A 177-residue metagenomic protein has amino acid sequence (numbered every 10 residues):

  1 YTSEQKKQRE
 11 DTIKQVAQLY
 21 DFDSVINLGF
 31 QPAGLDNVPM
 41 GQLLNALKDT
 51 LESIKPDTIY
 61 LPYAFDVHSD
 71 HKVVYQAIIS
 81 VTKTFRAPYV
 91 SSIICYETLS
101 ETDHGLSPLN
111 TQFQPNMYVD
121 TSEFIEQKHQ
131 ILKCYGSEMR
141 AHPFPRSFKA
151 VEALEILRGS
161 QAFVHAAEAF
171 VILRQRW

Functional and structural regions predicted by a protein language model:
Y1-R9: A charged helix-plus-loop insertion that forms the helical arch/lid used to bind and gate nucleic-acid substrates
E4, Q18, D23-S24, A33-W177: Metal-dependent de-N-acetylase/amidase catalytic core
I13-V16: Conserved SAM-binding loop
G29-Q31: Residue-level recognition of beta-strand->loop/alpha-helix junctions
